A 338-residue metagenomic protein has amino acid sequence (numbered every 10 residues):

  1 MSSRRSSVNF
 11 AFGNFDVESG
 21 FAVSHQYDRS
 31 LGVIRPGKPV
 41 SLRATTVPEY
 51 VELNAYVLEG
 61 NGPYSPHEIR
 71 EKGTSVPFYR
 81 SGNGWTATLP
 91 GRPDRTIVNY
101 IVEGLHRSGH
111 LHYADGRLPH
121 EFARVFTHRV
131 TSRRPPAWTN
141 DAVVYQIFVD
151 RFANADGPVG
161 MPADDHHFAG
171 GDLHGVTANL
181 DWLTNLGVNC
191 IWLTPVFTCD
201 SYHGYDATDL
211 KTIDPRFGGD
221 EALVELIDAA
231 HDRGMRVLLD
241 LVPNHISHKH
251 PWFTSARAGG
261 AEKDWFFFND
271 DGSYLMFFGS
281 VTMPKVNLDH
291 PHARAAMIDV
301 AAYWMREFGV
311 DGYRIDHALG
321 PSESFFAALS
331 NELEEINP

Functional and structural regions predicted by a protein language model:
M1-A142: Glycan-association/targeting regions that enable binding to alpha-glucans and other polysaccharides
R43-T45, I101-E103, Q146-F148, W192 (+1 more regions): Residues within well-ordered beta-strands of beta-sheet-rich folds
A142-V143, R151: Low-complexity, Ser/Thr/Pro/Gly-enriched N-terminal "stalk/linker" regions
F148-N189, V196-F308, A328-N337: Substrate-binding/active-site clefts of carbohydrate-active enzymes
R216-F217, A318-S324: Acidic-and-aromatic substrate-binding clefts and catalytic sites of carbohydrate-active enzymes
L238, G312-A318: Short catalytic-loop micro-motif centered on adjacent basic/acidic residues
